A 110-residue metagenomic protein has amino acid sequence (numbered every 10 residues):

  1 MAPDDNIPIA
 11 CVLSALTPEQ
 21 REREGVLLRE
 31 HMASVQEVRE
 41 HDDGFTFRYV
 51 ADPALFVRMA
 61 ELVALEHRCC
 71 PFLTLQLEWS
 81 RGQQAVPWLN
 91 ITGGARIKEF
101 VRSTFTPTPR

Functional and structural regions predicted by a protein language model:
M1-V57, Q76-R110: Secretory/periplasmic and organellar redox-cofactor proteins
A60-G82: Amphipathic, hydrophobic secondary-structure cores in small proteins
